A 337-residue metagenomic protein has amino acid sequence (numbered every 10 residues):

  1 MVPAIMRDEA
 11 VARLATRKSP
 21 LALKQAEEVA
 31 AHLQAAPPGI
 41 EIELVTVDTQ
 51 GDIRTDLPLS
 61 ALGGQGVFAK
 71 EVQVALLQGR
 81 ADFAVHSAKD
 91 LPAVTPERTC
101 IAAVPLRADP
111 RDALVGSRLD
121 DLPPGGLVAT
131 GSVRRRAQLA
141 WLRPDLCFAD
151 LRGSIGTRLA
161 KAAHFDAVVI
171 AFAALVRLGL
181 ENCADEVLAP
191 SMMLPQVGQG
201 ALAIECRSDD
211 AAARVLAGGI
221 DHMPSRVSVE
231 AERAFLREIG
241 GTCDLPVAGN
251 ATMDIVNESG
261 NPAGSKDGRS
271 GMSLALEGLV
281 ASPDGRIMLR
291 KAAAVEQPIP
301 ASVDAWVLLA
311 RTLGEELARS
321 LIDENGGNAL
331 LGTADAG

Functional and structural regions predicted by a protein language model:
V2-D48, I53-L57, A61, A69 (+2 more regions): Small-molecule-sensing regulatory modules
R13-A15, A84, A102, A129 (+1 more regions): Short, well-ordered beta-strand segments
G51-D56, A84, P92-T95: Short active-site-adjacent helix-start/loop capping segments
D56-F83: Short, structured active-site "lid" loops
A81-V85, D166-A167: Short, Asp-centered acidic motifs that coordinate Mg2+ and/or phosphate in catalytic or ligand-binding sites
A88-L91, T95-L146, L202: A conserved helix-loop-strand patch within extracytoplasmic ligand-binding domains of the periplasmic binding
